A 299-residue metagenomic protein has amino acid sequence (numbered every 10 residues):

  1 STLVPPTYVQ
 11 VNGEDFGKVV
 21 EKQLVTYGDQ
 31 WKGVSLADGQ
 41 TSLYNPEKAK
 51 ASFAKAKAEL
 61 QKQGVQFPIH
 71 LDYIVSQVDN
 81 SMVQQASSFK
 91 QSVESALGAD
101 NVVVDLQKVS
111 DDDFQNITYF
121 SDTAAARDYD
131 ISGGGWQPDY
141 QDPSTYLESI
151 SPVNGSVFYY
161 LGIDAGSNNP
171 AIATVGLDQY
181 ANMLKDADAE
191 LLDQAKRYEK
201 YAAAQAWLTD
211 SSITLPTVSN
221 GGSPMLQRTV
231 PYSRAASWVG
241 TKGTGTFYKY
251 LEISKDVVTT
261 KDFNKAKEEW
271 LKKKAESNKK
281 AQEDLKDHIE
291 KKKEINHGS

Functional and structural regions predicted by a protein language model:
S1, P46-F53, A86-K90, S144 (+4 more regions): Extracytoplasmic/secreted envelope proteins and their assembly/folding machinery, especially bacterial periplasmic
V9, A54-K62, K90-A99, T123-A124 (+4 more regions): Sec-exported extracytoplasmic/periplasmic mature domains
V9-E47, Q61-V65, Y119-A125, E148-D186 (+1 more regions): Short, solvent-exposed loop/beta-turn-alpha elements that line the ligand-binding surface or hinge of extracytoplasmic
L36-S42, L71-N80: Short beta-strand->loop
E47-D72: Immediate post-signal peptide segment of exported/extracytoplasmic ligand-binding proteins
F67-V78, V104-L106, D130: Short, well-ordered beta-strand elements
V75-Q91: Bilobed "Venus flytrap"/periplasmic-binding protein-like clamshell domains and structurally analogous long
S92-G162, K200: Periplasmic binding protein-like
